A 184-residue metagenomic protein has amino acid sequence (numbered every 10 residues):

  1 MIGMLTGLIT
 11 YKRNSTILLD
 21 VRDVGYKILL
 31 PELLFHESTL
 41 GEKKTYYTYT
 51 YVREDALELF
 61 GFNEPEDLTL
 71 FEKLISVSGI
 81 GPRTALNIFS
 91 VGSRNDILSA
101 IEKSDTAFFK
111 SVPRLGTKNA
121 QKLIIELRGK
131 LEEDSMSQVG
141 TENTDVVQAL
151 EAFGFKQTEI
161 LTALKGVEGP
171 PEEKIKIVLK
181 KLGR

Functional and structural regions predicted by a protein language model:
M1, L70-S76, A85-I88, A100 (+2 more regions): Residue-level recognition of specific faces of alpha-helices
M1-S76, E173, L179-R184: Structure-specific DNA junction-binding interface
L57-F62, P82-A100, K122-S135: Amphipathic, charged-and-aliphatic alpha-helical interface segments that function as noncatalytic docking
D67, G92, G154: Catalytic P-loop NTP-binding/switch module of NTPases
T69-L70, T84, S104-F108, E126 (+2 more regions): A general alpha-helix detector
A85, I97, A120, I160-A163 (+1 more regions): Small-residue helix-packing motif on alpha-helices
G129-R184: C-terminal extensions
